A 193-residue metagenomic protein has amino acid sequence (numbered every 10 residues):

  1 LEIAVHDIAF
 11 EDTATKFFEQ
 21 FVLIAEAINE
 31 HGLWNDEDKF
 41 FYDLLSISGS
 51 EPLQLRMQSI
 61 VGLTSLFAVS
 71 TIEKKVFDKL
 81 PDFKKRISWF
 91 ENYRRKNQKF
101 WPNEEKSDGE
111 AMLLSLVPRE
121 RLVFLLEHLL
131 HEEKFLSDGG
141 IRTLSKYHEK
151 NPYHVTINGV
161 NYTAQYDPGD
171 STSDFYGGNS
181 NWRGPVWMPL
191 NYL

Functional and structural regions predicted by a protein language model:
L1-L193: Acidic, mature catalytic/reactive cores of soluble proteins
